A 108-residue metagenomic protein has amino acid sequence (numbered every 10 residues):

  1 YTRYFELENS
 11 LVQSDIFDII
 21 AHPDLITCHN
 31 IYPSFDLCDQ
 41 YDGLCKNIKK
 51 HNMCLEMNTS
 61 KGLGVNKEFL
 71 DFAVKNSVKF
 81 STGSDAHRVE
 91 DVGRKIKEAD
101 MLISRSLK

Functional and structural regions predicted by a protein language model:
Y1-K49, S104: Extended substrate/RNA-proximal surfaces in nucleic-acid metabolism proteins
Y32-K108: Charged catalytic cores and adjacent phosphate/nucleic-acid-binding surfaces used for phosphate/nucleic-acid chemistry
